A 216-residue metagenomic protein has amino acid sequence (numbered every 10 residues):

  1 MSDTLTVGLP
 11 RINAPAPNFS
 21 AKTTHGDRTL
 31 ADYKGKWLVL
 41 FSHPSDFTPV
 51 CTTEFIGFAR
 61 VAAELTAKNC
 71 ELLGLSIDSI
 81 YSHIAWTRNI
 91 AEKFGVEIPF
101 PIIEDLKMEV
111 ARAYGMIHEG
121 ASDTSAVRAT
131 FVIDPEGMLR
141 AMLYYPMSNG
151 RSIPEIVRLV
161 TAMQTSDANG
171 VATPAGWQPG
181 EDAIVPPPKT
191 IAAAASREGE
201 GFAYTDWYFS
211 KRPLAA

Functional and structural regions predicted by a protein language model:
M1-A216: Chalcogenol-based redox active-site neighborhoods
